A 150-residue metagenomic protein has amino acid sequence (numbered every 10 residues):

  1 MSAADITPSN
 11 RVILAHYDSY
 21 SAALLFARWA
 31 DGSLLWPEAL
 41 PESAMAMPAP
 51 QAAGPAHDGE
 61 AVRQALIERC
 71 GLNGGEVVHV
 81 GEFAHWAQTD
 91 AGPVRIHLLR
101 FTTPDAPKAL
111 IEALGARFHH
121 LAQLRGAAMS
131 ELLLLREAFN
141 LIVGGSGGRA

Functional and structural regions predicted by a protein language model:
M1, D31-G32, E76: An acidic, glycine-rich, mixed-charge low-complexity segment common to nucleic-acid enzymes
M1-Y20: Acidic, metal-coordinating catalytic segment for phosphate/diphosphate chemistry, firing primarily on the Nudix
S2, L35-P48, A106-A150: Nudix hydrolase/Nudix homology domain
S2-A4, E68-R69, A84-W86: Amphipathic alpha-helical regulatory segments at dimerization interfaces that relay allosteric signals between sensory
D18-L72: Conserved Nudix-box catalytic region and its N-terminal flanking loop in Nudix hydrolases and closely related
A22-A23, A87-G92, L114, S130 (+1 more regions): Localized chelating/binding microdomains that coordinate divalent metal ions or stabilize phosphate-bearing
G59, R63, D90, A128-L132: A structural signal for well-ordered alpha-helical scaffolds and beta->alpha junctions
G75, G81-R117: Active-site-adjacent beta-strand/loop module that shapes the phosphate/pyrophosphate-binding cleft
